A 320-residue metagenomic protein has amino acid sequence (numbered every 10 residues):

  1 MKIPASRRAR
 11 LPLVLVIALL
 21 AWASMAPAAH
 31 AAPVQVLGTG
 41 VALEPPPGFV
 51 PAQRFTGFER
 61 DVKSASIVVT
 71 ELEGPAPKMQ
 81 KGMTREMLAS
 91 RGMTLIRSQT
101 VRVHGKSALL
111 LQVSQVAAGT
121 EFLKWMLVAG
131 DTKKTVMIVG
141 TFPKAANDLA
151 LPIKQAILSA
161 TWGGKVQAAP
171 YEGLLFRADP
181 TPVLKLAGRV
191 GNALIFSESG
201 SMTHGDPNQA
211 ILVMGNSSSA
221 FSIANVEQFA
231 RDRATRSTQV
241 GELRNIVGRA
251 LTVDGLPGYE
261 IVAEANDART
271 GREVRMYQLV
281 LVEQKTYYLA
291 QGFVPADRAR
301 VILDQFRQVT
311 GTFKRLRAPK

Functional and structural regions predicted by a protein language model:
K2-L15: Bacterial N-terminal signal peptides that target proteins for export
P12-S24: Bacterial N-terminal signal peptides
A28-A31: Boundary at the C-terminal end of the N-terminal hydrophobic targeting segment
P33, E86-D131, A230-V282: Signature of long, low-cysteine stretches enriched in small and polar/charged residues
Q35-G82, S114, T120, R177-T235 (+1 more regions): Secretory pathway targeting signatures of secreted, lumenal, and periplasmic proteins
V41, P45-F49, M87, I138-G188 (+1 more regions): Surface-exposed amphipathic alpha-helical segments
P47-V50, V62-S64, K106, A129-V136 (+2 more regions): Short, solvent-exposed coil/turn segments at beta-strand boundaries
I67-T70, K134-P143, I211-M214, T286-P295: Short, well-ordered beta-strand elements
